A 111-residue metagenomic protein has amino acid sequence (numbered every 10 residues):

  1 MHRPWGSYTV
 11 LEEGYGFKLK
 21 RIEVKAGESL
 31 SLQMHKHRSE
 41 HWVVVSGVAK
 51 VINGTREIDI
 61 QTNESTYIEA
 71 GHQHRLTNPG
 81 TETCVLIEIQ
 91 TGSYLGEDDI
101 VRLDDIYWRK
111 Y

Functional and structural regions predicted by a protein language model:
M1-L19, K25, S31, I100-Y111: A short, N-terminal "cap"/entry segment at the start of jelly-roll beta-barrel domains of the cupin/DSBH fold
M1-P4, R75-Y111: Double-stranded beta-helix
L11-E12, R21, V48, R75: A structural signal for the main folded, soluble domain(s) of proteins
K20-I22, L30-K36, V43, T77-P79: Short histidine-centered beta-strand/loop micro-motifs that create catalytic or ligand/metal-coordination sites
E28, H37-R38, R56, H72-Q73 (+1 more regions): A generic "binding-loop/recognition-motif" signal
S31, V51-N53, L76, G96: Short hydrophobic/aromatic-rich beta-strand segments that constitute the beta-sheet cores of beta-sandwich/beta-barrel
H37-K50, G54-T55: Glycine- and acidic-residue-biased ligand/ion/polar-headgroup-sensing regions
G54-Q73: Short acidic-glycine-tyrosine-enriched beta hairpin
